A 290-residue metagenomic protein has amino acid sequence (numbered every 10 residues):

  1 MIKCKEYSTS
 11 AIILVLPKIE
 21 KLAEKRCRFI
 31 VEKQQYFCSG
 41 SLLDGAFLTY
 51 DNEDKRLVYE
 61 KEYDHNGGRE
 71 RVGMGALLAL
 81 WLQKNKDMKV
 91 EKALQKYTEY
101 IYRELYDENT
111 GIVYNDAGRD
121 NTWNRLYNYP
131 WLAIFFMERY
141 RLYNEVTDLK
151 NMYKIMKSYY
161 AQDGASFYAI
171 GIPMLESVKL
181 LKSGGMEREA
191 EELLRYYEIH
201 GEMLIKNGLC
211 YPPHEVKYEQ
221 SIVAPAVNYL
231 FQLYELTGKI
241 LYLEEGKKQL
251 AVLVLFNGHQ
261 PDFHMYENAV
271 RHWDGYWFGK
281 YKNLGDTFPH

Functional and structural regions predicted by a protein language model:
M1-I12: Short, aromatic- and glycine-rich surface loops/edge beta-strands on solvent-exposed regions
K5-Y7, R69, M186: Extended hydrophobic/Leu-rich segments
I13-K61, K89-I112, E145-A165, E189-P213 (+2 more regions): Long, well-ordered core segments of solenoidal/helical folds
E53-R71, Y114-Y129, K157-G171, L204-N228 (+2 more regions): Solvent-exposed loop and edge beta-strand segments that line ligand/cofactor-binding and catalytic clefts
N66-R69, L80-I101, Y127: Aromatic- and glycine-enriched glycan-recognition loops and surfaces that form the carbohydrate-binding subsites
R71-M88, W131-E145, A161, G171-A190 (+3 more regions): Well-ordered alpha-helical scaffold segments within catalytic/enzyme domains
I101-R103, N121-W123, Y127-N128, R139-Y143: Substrate-binding cleft of extracellular glycoside hydrolase catalytic domains
